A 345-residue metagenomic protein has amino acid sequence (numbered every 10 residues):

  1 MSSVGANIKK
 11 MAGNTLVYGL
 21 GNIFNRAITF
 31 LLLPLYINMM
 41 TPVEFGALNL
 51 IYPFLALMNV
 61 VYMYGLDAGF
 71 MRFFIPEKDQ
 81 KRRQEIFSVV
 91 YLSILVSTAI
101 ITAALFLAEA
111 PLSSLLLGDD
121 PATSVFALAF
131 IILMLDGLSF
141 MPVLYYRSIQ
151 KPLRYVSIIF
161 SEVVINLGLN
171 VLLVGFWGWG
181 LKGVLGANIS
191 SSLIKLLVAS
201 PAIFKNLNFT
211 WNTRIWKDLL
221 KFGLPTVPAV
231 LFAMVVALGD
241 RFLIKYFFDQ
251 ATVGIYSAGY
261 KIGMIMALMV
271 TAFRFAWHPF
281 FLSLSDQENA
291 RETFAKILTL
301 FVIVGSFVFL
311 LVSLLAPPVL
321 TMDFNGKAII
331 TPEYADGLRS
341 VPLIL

Functional and structural regions predicted by a protein language model:
M1-F30, R82-S88, A122, L153 (+2 more regions): N-terminal membrane topogenesis motif
M1-N7, M11, L181, L197-A237 (+2 more regions): Interhelical loop/hinge segments that connect adjacent transmembrane helices in multipass membrane
S2, F70, M141-S148, P152 (+3 more regions): C-terminal transmembrane helix end/exit motif
K9-A68, T98-F106, N166-L167, L224-Q250 (+1 more regions): Signature of the first transmembrane helix
T29-E44, S113-L116, M234-I265, F280-S283 (+1 more regions): Helix-terminus/linker motif at the lipid-water interface of multi-pass membrane proteins
I75-L92, I255-L345: Specific pore-lining/lateral-gate transmembrane helices of multi-pass inner-membrane transport and insertion machines
A103, L107, G118-M141, V156-F160 (+3 more regions): Alpha-helical transmembrane segments of multi-pass membrane proteins
T123, A127, V156-F204, F222: Hydrophobic alpha-helical transmembrane segments
